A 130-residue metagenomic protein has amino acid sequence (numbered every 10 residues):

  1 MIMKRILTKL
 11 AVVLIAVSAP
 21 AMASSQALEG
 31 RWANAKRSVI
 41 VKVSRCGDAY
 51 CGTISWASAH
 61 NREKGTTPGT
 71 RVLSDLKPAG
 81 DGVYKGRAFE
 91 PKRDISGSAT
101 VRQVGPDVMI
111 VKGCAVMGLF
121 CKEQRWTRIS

Functional and structural regions predicted by a protein language model:
I2-A11: Bacterial N-terminal signal peptides that target proteins for export
A19-S25: Sec/Tat signal peptide C-region and signal peptidase I cleavage site
L28-A99: Central antiparallel beta-sheet cores of small beta-barrel/beta-sandwich binding domains
S55-A57, C114, I129: Predominantly extracellular/luminal cell-surface or secreted proteins
A99-Q103, D107-C114, G118: C-terminal structural segments of small proteins and small subunits
V116-S130: Edge beta-strand at a domain terminus
